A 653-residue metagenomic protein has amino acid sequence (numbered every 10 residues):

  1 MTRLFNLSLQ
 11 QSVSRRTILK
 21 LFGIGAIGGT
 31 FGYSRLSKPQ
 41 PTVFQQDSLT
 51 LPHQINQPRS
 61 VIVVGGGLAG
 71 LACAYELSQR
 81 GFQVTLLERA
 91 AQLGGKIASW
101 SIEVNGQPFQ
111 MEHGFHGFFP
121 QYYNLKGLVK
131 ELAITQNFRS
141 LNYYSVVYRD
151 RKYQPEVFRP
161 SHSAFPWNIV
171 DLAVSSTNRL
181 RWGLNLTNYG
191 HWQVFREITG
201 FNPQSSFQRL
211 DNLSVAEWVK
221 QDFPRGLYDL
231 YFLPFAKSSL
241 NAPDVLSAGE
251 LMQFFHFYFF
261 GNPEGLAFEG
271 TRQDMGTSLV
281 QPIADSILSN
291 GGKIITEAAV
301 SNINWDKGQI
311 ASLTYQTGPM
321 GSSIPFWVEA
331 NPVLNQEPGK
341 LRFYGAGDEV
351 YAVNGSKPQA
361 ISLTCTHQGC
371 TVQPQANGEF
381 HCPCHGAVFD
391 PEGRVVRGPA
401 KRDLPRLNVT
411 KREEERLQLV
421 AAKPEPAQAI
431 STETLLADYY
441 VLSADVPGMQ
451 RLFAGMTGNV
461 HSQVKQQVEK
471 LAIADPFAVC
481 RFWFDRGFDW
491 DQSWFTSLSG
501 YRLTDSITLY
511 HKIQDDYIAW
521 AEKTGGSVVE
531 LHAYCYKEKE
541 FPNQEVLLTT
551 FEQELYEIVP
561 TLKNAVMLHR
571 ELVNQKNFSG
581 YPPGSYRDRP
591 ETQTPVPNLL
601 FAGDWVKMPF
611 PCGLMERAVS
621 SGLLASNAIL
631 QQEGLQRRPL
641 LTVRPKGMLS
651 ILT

Functional and structural regions predicted by a protein language model:
M1-V13, Q40-T42: N-terminal secretory signal peptides
L9, L125-K126, K130-E131, Q136-M252: Mobile amphipathic helical/loop "lid" adjacent to a hydrophobic cofactor/ligand pocket
S14-G23, I27, F31: N-terminal export leaders
R59-L86: N-terminal Rossmann-like FAD-binding beta1-loop-alpha1 element of flavoenzymes
Q79-W100: Glycine-rich FAD pyrophosphate-binding loop
V194-S312, Q316-S322, Q428: Active-site/ligand-binding neighborhood in enzyme catalytic cores
P263, A437-Y439, A444-R589, P595-L600 (+4 more regions): C-terminal segments that line or cap access tunnels to active or ligand-binding sites in enzymes and enzyme-associated
P319-N377, D403-A427: N-terminal pre-ligand scaffold of iron-sulfur
